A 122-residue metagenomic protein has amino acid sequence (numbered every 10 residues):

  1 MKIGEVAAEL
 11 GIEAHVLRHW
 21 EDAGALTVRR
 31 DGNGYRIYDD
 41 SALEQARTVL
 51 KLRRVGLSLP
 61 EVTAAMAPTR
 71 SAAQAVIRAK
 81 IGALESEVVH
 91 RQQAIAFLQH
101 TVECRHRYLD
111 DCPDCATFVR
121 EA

Functional and structural regions predicted by a protein language model:
K2, A8, T27-V28, D40-A122: Arg/Lys-rich, alpha-helical DNA-contact motif
V6, E13-V16: Short glycine/proline-centered loop/turn elements that form peptide/ligand docking sites
A7, E21: The alpha-helix within a helix-turn-helix
L17-W20, V49: Conserved hydrophobic/aromatic packing and binding residues within compact polymer-binding modules
G24: Glycine-centered, phosphate/nucleic-acid-interacting loop/turn motifs that mediate DNA/RNA or nucleotide
R30-Y35: Short, Lys/Arg-rich nucleic-acid/phosphate-binding segment
